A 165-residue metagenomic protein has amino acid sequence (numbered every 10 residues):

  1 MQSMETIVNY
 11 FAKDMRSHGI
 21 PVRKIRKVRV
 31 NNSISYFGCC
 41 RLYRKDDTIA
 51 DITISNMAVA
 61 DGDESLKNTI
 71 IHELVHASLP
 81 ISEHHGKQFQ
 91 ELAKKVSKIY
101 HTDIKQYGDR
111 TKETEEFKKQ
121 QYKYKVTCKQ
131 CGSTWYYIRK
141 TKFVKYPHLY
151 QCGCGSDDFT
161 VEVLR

Functional and structural regions predicted by a protein language model:
M1-N68, A77-R165: Active-site-proximal or metal-binding-adjacent scaffold patches in catalytic folds
E73: Walker B catalytic acidic pair
